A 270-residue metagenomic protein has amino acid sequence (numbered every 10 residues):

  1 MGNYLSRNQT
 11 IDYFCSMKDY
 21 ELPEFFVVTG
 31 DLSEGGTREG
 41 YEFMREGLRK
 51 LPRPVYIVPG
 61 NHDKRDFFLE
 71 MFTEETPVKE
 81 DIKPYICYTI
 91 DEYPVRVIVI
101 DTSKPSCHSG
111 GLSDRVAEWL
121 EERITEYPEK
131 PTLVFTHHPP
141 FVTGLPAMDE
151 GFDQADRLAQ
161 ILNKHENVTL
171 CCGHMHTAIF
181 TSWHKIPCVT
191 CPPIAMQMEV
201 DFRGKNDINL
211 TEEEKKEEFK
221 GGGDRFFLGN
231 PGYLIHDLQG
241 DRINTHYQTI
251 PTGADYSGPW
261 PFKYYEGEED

Functional and structural regions predicted by a protein language model:
M1-F43, E126, T143, D270: N-terminal active-site segment of His-dependent metallophosphoesterases
M1-G2, P94-K104, L133-F135, I186-P192 (+1 more regions): Active-site-proximal beta-strand elements of phosphoester/diester hydrolases
L5, G111, Y127-C172, H184: Active-site-proximal segments of metal-dependent phosphoesterases and phosphodiesterases across multiple
F25-D31, V55-N61, D101, L133-T136 (+3 more regions): Active-site neighborhood of phospho(di)ester-bond hydrolases with catalytic His/Asp-centered motifs
R38-E122, E126-Y127, Q154-E166, H184 (+4 more regions): Extended active-site neighborhood of metal-dependent phosphoesterases/phosphodiesterases
P105-S106, H138-V142, H176-A178: Short, catalytically relevant binding-site loops at active-site mouths
I179-K185: Short loop/helix-cap segments at secondary-structure boundaries that form the rim of catalytic
E217, G223-D270: A short C-terminal boundary segment appended to hydrolase-like catalytic domains
